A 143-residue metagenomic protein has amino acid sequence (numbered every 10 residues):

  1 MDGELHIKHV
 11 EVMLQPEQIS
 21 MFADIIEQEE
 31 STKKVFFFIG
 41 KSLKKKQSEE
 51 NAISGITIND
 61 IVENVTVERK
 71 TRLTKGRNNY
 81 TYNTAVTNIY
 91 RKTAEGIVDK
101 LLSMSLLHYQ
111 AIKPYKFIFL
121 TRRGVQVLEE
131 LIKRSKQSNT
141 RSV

Functional and structural regions predicted by a protein language model:
M1-K44: Long, low-complexity, charged/polar intrinsically disordered regions in eukaryotic proteins
F37-K44, E63-T66, I132: Short, locally clustered residues in the helix-turn-helix/winged-helix DNA-binding domain
K46-A85: Short acidic, hydrophobic short linear motifs in intrinsically disordered regions
T84-M104: Short amphipathic alpha-helical interaction segments
Q110-A111: Short, low-complexity Ser/Thr-rich regulatory SLiMs
P114-T121: Minor-groove-contacting beta-hairpin "wing" of winged helix-turn-helix DNA-binding domains
R122-V143: Short, amphipathic alpha-helical interaction segments positioned at domain boundaries
